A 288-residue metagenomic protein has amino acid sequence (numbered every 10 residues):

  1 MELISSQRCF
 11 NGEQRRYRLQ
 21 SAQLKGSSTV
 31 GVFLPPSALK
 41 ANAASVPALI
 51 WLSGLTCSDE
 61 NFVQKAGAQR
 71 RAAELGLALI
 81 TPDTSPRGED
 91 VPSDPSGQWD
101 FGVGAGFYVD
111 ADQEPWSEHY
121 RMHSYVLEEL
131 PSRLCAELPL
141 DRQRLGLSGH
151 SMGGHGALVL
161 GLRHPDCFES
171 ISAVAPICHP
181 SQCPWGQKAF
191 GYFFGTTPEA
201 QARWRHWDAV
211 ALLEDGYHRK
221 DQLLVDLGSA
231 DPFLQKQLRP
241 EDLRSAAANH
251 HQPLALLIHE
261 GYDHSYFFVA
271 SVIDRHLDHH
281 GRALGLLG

Functional and structural regions predicted by a protein language model:
M1-G288: Non-catalytic cap/lid and distal C-terminal segments of serine-dependent acyl enzymes
